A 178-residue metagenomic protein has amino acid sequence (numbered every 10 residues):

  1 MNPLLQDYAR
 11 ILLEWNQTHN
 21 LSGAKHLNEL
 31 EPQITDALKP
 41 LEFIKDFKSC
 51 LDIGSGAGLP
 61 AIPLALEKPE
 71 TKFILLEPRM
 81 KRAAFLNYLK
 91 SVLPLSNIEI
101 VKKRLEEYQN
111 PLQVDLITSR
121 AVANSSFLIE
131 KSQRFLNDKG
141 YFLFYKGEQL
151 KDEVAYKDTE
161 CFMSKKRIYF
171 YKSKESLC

Functional and structural regions predicted by a protein language model:
M1-F47, K81-A84, Y88-I98: Class I SAM-dependent transferase core
L13, L41-E42, A65, Q109 (+1 more regions): N-terminal cationic-hydrophobic initiation segments that often serve targeting/anchoring roles
F47-G56: Conserved class I S-adenosyl-L-methionine
A57-P69: Conserved SAM-binding loop of SAM-dependent methyltransferases across substrates and taxa, primarily the Class I
E70-I74, P78-C178: S-adenosylmethionine
